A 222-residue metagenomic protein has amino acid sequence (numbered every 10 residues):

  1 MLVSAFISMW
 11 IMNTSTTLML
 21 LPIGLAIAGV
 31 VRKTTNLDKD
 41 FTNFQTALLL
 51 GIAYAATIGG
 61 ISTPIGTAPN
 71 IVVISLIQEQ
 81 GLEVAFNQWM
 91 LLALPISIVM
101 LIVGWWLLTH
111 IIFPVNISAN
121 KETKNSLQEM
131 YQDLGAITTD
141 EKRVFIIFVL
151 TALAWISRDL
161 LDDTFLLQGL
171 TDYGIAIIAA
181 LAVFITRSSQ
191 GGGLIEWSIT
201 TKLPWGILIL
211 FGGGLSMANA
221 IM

Functional and structural regions predicted by a protein language model:
M1-S62, T67-Q80: Hydrophobic transmembrane alpha-helices that form the pore/transport pathway of multi-pass ion and small-solute
E79-L82, Q88-M222: Hydrophobic transmembrane alpha-helices of multi-pass small-molecule transporters
